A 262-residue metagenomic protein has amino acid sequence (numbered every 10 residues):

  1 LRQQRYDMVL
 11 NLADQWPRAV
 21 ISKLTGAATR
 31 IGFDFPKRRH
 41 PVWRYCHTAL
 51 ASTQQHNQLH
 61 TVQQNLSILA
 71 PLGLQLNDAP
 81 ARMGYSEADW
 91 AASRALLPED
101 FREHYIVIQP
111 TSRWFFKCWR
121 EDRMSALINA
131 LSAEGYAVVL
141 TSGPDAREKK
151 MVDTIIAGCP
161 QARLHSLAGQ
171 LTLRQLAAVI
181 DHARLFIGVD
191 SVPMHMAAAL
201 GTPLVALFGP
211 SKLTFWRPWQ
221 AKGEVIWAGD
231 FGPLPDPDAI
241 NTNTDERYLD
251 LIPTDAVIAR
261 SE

Functional and structural regions predicted by a protein language model:
L1-E262: Catalytic machinery of carbohydrate-active enzymes, primarily nucleotide-sugar-dependent glycosyltransferases
